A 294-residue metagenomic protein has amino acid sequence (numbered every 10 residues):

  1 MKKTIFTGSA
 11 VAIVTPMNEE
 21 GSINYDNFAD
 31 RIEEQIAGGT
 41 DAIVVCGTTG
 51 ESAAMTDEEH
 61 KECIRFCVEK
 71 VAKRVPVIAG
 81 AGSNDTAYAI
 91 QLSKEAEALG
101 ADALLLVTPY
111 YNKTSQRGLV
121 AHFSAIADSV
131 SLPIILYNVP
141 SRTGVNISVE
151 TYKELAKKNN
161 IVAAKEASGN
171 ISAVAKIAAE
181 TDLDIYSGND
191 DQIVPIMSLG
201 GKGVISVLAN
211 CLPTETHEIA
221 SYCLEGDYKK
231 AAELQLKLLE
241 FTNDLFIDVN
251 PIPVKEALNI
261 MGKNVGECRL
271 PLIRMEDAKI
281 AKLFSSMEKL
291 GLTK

Functional and structural regions predicted by a protein language model:
K2-V11, T15-G144, Y152-E154, T293: Active-site beta->alpha loop and helix N-cap motifs at the rims of alpha/beta catalytic domains
F28, H60, I64, A89 (+7 more regions): A general structural signal for well-ordered alpha-helical segments in protein cores
G80-Y88, A167-S168, Y186-D191: Glycine-rich beta-to-alpha transition loops that act as phosphate-gripper elements at the mouths of alpha/beta enzyme
D85-A96, V174-A175, D191-L199: Catalytic cores of alpha/beta
G100, V130, E180-D182, L199-G200: Short, structured coil segments at secondary-structure junctions
D102-L106, L183-N189, G203-V207: Short hydrophobic/aromatic-enriched beta-strand-loop microsegments
L104-L105, L136, N159-G169, L183-Y186: Catalytic beta/alpha-barrel core
M197-K294: Structured C-terminal cap/extension of enzyme domains
